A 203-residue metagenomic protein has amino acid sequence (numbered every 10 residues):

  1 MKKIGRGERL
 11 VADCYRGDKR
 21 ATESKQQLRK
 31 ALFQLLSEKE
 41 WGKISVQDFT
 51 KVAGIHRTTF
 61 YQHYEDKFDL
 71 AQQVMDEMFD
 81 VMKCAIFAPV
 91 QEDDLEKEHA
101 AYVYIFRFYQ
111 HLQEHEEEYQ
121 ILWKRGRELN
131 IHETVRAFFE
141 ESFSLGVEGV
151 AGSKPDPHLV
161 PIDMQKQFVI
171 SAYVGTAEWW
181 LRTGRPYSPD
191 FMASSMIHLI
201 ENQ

Functional and structural regions predicted by a protein language model:
K2-K39, V52: Basic, helix-initiating cap at the start of DNA-binding domains
Q27, A31-K39, V81-P89, A172-T183: Solvent-exposed, amphipathic alpha-helical segments
L35-D69: Helix-turn-helix
I44-S45, Q120-L122, I131, P189: Short, hydrophobic secondary-structure boundary micro-motifs
S45-V46, V74-K83: Short, basic, alpha-helical segments at the C-terminal edge of helix-turn-helix-like DNA-binding modules
F87-E114: Hydrophobic alpha-helical connector segments
G126-S153, D163-S171: Amphipathic alpha-helical packing segments from all-alpha helical-bundle domains
G149-L199: Hydrophobic/aromatic-rich alpha-helical bundle segments in the mid-to-C-terminal region
